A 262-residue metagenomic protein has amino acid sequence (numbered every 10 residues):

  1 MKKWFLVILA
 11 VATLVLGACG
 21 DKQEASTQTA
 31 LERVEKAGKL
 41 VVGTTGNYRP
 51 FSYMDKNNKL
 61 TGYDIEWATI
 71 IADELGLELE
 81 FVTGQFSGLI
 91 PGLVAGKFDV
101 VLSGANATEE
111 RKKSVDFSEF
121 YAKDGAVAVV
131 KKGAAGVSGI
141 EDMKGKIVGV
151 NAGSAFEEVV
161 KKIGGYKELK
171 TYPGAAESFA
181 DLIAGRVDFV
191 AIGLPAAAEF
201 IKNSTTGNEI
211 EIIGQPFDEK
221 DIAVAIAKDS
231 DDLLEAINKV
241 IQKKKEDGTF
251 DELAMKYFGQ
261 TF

Functional and structural regions predicted by a protein language model:
V15-A18: C-terminal motif of bacterial Sec signal peptides marking the signal peptidase cleavage site
D21-S26, E157-L169, N208-G214, A236-F262: Ligand-binding clefts/hinges and TM-proximal coupling segments of bilobed small-molecule sensing domains
T27-S103: Extracytoplasmic small-molecule ligand-binding "clamshell" domains of the periplasmic binding protein/Venus flytrap
T29, E80-P91, A135, S154-A155 (+2 more regions): Short helix-initiation/N-cap motifs at beta->coil->alpha
G38-T44, I140-G153: Short loop->beta-strand "edge-of-pocket" segments that line small-molecule binding or catalytic clefts across diverse
T69, E78-E141: Acidic, polar ligand-binding/catalytic clefts
A105-K113, V159-K162, I183, D188-D218: A ligand-binding cleft/hinge motif common to bilobed small-molecule-binding domains
K123-V130, L194, A198, K202-Q242 (+1 more regions): Periplasmic-binding protein-like
